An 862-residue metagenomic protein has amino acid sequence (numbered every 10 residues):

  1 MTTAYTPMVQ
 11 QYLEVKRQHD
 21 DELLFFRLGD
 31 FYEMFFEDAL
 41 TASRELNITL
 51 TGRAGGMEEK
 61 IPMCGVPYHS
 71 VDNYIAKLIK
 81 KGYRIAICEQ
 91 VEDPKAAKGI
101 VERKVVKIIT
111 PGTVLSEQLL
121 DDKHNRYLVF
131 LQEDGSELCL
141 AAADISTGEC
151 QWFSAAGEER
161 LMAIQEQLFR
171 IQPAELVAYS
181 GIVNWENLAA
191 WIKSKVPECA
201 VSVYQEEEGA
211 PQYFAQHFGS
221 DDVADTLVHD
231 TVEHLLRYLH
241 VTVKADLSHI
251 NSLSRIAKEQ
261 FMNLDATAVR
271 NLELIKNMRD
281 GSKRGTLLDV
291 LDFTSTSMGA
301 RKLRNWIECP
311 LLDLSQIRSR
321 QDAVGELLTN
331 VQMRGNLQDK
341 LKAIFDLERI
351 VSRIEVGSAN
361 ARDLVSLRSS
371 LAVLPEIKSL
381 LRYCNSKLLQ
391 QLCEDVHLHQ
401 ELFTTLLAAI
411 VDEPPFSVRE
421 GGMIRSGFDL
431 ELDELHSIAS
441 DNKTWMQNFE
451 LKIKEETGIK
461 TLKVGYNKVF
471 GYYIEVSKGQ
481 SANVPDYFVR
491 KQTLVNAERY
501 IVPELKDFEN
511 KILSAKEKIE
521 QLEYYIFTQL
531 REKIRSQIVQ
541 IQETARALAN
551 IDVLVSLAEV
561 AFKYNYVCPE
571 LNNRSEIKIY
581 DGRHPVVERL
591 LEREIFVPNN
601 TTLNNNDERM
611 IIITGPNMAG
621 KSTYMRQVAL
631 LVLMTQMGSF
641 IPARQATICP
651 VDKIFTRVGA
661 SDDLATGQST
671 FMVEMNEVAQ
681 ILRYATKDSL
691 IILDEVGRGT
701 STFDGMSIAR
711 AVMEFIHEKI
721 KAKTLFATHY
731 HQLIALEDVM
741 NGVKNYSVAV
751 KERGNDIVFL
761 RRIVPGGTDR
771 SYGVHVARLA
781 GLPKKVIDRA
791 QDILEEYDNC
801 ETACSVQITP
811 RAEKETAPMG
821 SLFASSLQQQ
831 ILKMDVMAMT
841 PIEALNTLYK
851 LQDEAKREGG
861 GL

Functional and structural regions predicted by a protein language model:
M1-E326, G335, D339-K342, D346-E355 (+3 more regions): Charged catalytic and DNA/RNA-contacting regions of genome-maintenance and nucleic-acid-processing enzymes
T2, F36-A39, D225, S295-T296 (+6 more regions): ATPase nucleotide-binding head domains, primarily ABC-like/P-loop NTPase cores
C88, P111-L120, D246, R382-L388 (+5 more regions): Active-site phosphate-binding and catalytic loops of NTP-dependent enzymes
E206-Y213, N263, L274, M278 (+5 more regions): Amphipathic heptad-repeat alpha-helical coiled-coil/stalk segments that mediate oligomerization, filament/stalk
Q338-L341, V365-R368, Q542-N550, L554-A558: Hydrophobic alpha-helical segments characteristic of transmembrane helices
R382-N385, P414, E450-I453, T457 (+8 more regions): Coiled-coil heptad-register positions
N467, D835-L862: Terminal-proximal interaction/regulatory segments of ATP-powered molecular machines
L494, E498-E532: Extended, charged coiled-coil "arm/hinge" scaffolds of SMC/Rad50-like chromosome-maintenance ATPases and other large
